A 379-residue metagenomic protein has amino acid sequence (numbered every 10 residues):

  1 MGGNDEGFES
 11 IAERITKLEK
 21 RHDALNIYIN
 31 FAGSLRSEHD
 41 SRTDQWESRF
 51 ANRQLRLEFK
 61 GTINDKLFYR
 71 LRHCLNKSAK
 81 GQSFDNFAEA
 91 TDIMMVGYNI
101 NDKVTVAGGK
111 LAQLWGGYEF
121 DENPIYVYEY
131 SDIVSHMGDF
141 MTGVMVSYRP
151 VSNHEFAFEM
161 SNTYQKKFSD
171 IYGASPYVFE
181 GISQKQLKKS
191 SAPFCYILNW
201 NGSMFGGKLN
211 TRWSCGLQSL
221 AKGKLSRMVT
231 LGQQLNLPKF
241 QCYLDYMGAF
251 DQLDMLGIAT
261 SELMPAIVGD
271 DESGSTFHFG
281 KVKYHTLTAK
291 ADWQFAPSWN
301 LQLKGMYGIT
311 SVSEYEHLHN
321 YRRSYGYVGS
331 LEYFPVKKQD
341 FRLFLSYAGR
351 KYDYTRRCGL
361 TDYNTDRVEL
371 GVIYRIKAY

Functional and structural regions predicted by a protein language model:
M1-L18, K377-Y379: Cleavable N-terminal export/targeting peptides
G2, S78-K80, N99-V106, H136-Q294 (+1 more regions): Signature for the C-terminal beta-barrel architecture of outer-membrane proteins
R14-K17, R56-E58, M94-G97, M145-S147 (+5 more regions): Outer-membrane beta-barrel architecture
L18-E38, D44-K166, N201-M204, Y352: Outer membrane beta-barrel
I29-H39, L71-L75, G108-K110, F158-N162 (+6 more regions): Transmembrane beta-barrel strands of outer-membrane/channel proteins
S34-S41, Q82, T105-D139, Y243-S298 (+2 more regions): Outer-membrane beta-barrel translocator/channel fold
W46-R53, F87-D92, G138-T142, S190-Y196 (+4 more regions): Residues that define the transmembrane beta-barrel architecture of outer-membrane proteins
P335, N364-Y379: Outer-membrane beta-barrel "beta-signal"
